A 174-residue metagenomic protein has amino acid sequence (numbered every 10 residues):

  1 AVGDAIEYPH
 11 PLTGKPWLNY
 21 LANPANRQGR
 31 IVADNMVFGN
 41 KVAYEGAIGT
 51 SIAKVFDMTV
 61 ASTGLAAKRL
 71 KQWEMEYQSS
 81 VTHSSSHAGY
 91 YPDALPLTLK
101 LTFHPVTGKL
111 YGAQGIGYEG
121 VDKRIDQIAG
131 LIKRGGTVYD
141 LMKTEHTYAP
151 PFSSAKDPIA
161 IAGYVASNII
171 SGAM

Functional and structural regions predicted by a protein language model:
V2: Generic enzyme active-site microenvironment
A5-E119, P150-S154, P158, G163-M174: Mid-to-C-terminal Rossmann-like scaffold of FAD/NAD(P)H-dependent oxidoreductases
D34, A129-G130, K143, Y164: Generic alpha-helical structural context detector
E119-T137: A short, polar/charged loop-to-alpha-helix boundary motif
D126-I128, H146-P150: Charged, low-complexity surface segments at secondary-structure and domain boundaries
I132-D140, S154, S167-N168: Cytosolic catalytic domains that perform sulfur/thiol-centered chemistry
V138-Y148: Short, well-structured alpha-helical segments that form the helix of a local strand-helix-strand
